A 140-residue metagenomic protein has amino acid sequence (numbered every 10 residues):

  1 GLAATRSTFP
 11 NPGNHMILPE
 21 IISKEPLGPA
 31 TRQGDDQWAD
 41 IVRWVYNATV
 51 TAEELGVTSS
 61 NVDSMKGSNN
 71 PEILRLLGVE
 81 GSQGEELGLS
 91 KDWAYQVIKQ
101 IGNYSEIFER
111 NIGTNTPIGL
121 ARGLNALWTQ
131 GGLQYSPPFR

Functional and structural regions predicted by a protein language model:
G1-M16: A ligand-binding cleft/hinge motif common to bilobed small-molecule-binding domains
T8, A48, L76-L77, V97-I101 (+1 more regions): Residues that form generic nucleotide/phosphate-binding pockets
P12, E25-G28, I118: A near-ubiquitous, low-amplitude feature marking generic local secondary-structure context
H15-E20, T116: Residue-level marker of intrinsically disordered, low-complexity segments enriched for small/polar residues
P19-D92, N103-S105, Q130-R140: Extended ligand-binding regions for polar small-molecule ligands
K91-L120: C-terminal capping/gating helix-and-loop segments adjacent to ligand/active sites or protein-protein/ligand interfaces
R110-R140: Conserved C-terminal helix/tail region of periplasmic/extracytoplasmic solute-binding proteins
